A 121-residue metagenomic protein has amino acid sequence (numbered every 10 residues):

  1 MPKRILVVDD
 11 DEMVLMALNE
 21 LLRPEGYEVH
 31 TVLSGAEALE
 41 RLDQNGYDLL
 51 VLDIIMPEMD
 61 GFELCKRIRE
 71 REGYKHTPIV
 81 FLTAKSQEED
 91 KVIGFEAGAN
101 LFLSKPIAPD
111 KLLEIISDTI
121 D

Functional and structural regions predicted by a protein language model:
P2, G46-D48, G73-P78: His-Asp phosphorelay/catalytic-motif detector in bacterial-type signaling
E12-H30: Two-component/phosphorelay signaling modules centered on CheY-like receiver
T31-L49: Acidic, metal-coordinating helix/loop segments flanking the phosphotransfer/catalytic sites of two-component signaling
M56: Receiver (REC) domain active-site loop signature in two-component systems and cognate sites in sensor histidine kinases
I107-I116: C-terminal output helix
